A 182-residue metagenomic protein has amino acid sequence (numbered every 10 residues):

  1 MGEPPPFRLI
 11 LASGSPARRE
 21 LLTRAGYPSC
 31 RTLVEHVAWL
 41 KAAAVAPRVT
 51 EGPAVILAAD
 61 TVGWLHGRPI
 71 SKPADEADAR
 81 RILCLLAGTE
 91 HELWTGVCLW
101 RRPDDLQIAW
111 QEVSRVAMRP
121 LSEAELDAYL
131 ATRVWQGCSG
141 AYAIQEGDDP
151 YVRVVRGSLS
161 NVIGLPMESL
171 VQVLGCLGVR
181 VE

Functional and structural regions predicted by a protein language model:
E3-I10, A17, L33-E182: Anionic-ligand binding patches
G14, A25: Acidic/polar N-terminal loop/beta-strand segments that form early-domain functional surfaces
G26-Y27, V179: Short phosphate-binding/catalytic loops that engage adenosine nucleotides
P28-T32: A short beta-strand-loop structural module common to alpha/beta enzyme folds
